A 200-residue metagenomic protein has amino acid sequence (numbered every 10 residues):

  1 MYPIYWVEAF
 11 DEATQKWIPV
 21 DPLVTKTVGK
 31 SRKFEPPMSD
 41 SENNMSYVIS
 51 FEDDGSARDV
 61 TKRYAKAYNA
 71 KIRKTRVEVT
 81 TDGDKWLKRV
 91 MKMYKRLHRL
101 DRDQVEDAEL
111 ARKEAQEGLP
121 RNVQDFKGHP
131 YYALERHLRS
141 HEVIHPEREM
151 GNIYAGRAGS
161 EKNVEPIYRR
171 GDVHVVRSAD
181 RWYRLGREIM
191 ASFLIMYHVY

Functional and structural regions predicted by a protein language model:
M1-Y5, F10-Y200: Long, composition-driven mixed-charge/polar low-complexity segments
